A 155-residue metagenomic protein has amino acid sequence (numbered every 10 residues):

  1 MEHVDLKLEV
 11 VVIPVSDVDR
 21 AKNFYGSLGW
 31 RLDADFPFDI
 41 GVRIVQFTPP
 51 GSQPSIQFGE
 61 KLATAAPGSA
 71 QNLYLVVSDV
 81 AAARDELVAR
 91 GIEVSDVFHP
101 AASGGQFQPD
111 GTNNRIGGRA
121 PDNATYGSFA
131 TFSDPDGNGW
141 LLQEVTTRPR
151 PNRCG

Functional and structural regions predicted by a protein language model:
M1-V4, F36, V45-Q46, L75 (+1 more regions): Vicinal oxygen chelate
H3-L6, V12-P54, A82, A89: Core segments of cupin and vicinal oxygen chelate
D5-V10, G68-N72, G127: Short, solvent-exposed beta-strand edge segments and adjacent coil->beta transition regions
I13-S16, L75-S78, G127: Residue-level signal for the nucleotide or nucleotide-sugar donor/cofactor binding architecture
D17, D79, D134-D136: Acidic active-site catalytic centers that drive phospho-/nucleotidyl reactions and related ester hydrolyses
S52, K61-A63, T147: Residue-level signature for short turns and capping positions that connect secondary-structure elements
E60-V88: Helix-adjacent hinge/juxtasegments
